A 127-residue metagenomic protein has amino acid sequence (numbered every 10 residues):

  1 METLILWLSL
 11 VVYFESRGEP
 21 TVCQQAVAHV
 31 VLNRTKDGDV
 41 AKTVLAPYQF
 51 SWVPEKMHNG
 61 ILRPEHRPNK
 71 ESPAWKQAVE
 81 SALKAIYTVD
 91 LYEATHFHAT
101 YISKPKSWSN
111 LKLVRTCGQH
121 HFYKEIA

Functional and structural regions predicted by a protein language model:
T3-A127: Bacterial extracytoplasmic/cell-wall-associated proteins, especially those involved in peptidoglycan
